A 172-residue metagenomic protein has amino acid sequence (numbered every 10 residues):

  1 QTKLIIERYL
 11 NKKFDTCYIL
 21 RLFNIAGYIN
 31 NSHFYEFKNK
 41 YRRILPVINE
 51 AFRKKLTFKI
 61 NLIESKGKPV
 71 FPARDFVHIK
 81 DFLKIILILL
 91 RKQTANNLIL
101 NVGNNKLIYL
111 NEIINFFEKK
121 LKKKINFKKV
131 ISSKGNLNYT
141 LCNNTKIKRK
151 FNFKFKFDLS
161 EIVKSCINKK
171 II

Functional and structural regions predicted by a protein language model:
Q1, N39-R43, R74-K80, I108 (+3 more regions): Residue-level signal for the nucleotide or nucleotide-sugar donor/cofactor binding architecture
Q1-Y28, R43-K55: Active-site Tyr-X1-5-Lys
R21, L56-T57, A73, I86 (+1 more regions): Glycine/small-residue-rich pyrophosphate-binding loop that anchors the diphosphate of NDP-sugar donors
G27-V47, K54-L56, R74, I79-K80 (+3 more regions): Glycine/proline-rich active-site loop of Rossmann-fold NAD(P)-dependent oxidoreductases
P46-R53, K84-I88, N115, K119 (+2 more regions): Generic alpha-helical structural context detector
I63-P69, N97-L100, I108-I114, K122-Y139: C-terminal "lid/loop" region of Rossmann-like NAD(P)-dependent oxidoreductases
F82, I86, V102, L110-I113 (+2 more regions): Non-catalytic, hydrophobic alpha-helical segments
D158-I172: Amphipathic terminal alpha-helices
